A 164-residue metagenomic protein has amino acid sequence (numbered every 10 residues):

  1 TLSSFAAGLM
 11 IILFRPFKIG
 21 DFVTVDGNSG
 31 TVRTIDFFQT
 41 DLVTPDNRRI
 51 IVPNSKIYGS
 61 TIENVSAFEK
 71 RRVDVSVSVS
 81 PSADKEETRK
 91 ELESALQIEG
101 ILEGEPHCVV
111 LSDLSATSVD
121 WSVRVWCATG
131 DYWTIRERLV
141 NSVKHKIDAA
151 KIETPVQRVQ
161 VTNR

Functional and structural regions predicted by a protein language model:
T1, N54-I57, A67, I135 (+1 more regions): Short acidic-hydrophobic sequence patches enriched in Asp/Glu that either
T1-I12: Membrane-spanning helices that line or support transport/gating and their immediate boundary helices in channels
L2, R71-R72, V119, V143: N-terminal alpha-helical segment
F5, T88-L92, I135, L139: Hydrophobic alpha-helical membrane-association signature
M10-G104: Soluble accessory domains appended to multi-pass membrane transport proteins
A83, G104-R164: Solvent-exposed, non-transmembrane regulatory segments of membrane-associated proteins
